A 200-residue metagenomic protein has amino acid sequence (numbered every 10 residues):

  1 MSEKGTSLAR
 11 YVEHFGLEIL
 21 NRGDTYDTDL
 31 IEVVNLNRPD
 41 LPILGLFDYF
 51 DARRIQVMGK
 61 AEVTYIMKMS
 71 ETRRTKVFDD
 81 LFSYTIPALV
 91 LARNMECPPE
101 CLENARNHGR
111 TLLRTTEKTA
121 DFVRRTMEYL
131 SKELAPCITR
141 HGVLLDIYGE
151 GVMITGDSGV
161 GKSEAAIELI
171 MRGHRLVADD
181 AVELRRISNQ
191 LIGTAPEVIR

Functional and structural regions predicted by a protein language model:
M1-F82: Gly/Thr-rich phosphate-binding loop signature of adenosyl cofactor/nucleotide-binding cores
R54-V57, P87-V90, R110-L113, G151-M153 (+1 more regions): Structural motif
D80, N104, E168-L169: Hydrophobic/aromatic ligand-binding patch that stacks against planar heteroaromatic rings of cofactors or nucleotides
T85-A88, N94-Y129: Charged, amphipathic alpha-helical linker segments immediately N-terminal to NTP-binding catalytic cores
R106-G109, L130-E133, I192-V198: Short, hinge-like loop/turn segments at secondary-structure boundaries
Y129-G149: P-loop NTPase nucleotide-binding/switch module
G149-V177: Glycine-rich phosphate-binding P-loop
A178-R200: Conserved nucleotide-sensing/catalytic segment adjacent to the nucleotide-binding pocket in NTP-handling enzymes
